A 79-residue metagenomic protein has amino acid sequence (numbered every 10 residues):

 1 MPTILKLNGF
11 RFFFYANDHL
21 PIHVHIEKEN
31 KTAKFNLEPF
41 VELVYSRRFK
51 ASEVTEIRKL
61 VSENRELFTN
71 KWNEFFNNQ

Functional and structural regions predicted by a protein language model:
M1-L20: Short, charged/polar N-terminal "headpieces" of proteins
P2-L7, N30-T32, V54-K59: Multi-pass alpha-helical transmembrane bundles in non-GPCR membrane proteins that perform intramembrane catalysis
I4, E42-S46, N64: Generic preference for hydrophobic/aromatic residues in regular secondary structure cores
L5-F10, N30, E63, L67-K71: Alpha-helical structural elements
F10-Y15, F35, F49, F68 (+1 more regions): Aromatic side chains
Y15-A51: A short, structured beta-strand/loop element
A51-Q79: C-terminal structural segments of small proteins and small subunits
